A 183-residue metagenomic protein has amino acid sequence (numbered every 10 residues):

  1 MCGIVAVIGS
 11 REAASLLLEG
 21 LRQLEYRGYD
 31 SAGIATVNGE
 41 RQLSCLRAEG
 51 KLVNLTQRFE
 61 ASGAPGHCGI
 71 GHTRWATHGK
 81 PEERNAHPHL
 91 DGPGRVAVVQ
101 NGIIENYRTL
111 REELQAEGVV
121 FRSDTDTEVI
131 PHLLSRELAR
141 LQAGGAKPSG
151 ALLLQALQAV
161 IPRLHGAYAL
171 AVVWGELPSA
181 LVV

Functional and structural regions predicted by a protein language model:
M1-V183: Conserved short alpha-helical segments that host acidic/polar catalytic motifs at enzyme active sites
